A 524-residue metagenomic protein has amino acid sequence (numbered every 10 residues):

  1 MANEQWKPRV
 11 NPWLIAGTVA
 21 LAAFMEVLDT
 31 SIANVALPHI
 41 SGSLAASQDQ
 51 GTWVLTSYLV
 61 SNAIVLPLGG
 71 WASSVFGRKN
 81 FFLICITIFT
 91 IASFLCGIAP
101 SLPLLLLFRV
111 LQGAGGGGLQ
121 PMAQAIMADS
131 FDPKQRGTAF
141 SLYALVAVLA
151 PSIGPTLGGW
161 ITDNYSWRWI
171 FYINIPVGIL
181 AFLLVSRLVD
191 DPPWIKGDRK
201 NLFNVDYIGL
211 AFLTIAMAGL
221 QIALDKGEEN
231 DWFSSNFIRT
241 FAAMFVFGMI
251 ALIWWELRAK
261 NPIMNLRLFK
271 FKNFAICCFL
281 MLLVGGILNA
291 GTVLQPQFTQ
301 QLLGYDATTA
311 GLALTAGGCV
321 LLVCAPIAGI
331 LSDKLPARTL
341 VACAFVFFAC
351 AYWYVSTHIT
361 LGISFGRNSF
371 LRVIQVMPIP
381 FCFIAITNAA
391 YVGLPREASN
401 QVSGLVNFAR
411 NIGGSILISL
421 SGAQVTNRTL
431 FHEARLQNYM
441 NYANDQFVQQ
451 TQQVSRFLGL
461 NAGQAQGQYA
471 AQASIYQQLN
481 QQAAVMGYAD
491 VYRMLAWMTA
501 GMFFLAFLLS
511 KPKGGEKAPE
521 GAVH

Functional and structural regions predicted by a protein language model:
A2, Q50, N411-K511, K517-H524: Hydrophobic transmembrane architecture of multi-pass small-molecule transporters
V10-W71, F82, P103-L106, S166 (+5 more regions): Transmembrane core module of solute transporters
E26, Y58, N62, F89 (+10 more regions): Structural signature of transmembrane alpha-helices in multi-pass secondary transporters
Q50, Q135-L142, A398-L405: Cytoplasmic loop-to-transmembrane helix junctions
L66-I208, S235: Helix-loop-helix hairpins in multi-pass membrane proteins, especially solute transporters
A150-P155, G159, N368-T451: Small-residue-rich alpha-helical segments with characteristic i,i+4
P176-W194, T214-K226, M244-R258, L505-S510: C-terminal membrane-cytosol helix-exit motif in multi-pass small-molecule transporters
